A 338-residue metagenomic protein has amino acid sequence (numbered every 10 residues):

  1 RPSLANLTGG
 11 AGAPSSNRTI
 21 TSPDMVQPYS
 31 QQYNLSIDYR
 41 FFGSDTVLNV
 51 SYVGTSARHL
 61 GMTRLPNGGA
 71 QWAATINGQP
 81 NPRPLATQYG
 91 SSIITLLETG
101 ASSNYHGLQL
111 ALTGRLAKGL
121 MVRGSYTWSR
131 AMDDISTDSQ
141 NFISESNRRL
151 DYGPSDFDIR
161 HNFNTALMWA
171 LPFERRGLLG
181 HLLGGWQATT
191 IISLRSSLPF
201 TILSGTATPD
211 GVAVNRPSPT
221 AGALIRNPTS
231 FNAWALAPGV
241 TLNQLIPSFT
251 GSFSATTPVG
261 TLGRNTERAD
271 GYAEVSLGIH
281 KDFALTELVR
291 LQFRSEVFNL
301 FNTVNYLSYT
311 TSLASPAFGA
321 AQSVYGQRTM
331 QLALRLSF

Functional and structural regions predicted by a protein language model:
P2-F338: Short, solvent-exposed micro-motifs at the edges of structured domains
